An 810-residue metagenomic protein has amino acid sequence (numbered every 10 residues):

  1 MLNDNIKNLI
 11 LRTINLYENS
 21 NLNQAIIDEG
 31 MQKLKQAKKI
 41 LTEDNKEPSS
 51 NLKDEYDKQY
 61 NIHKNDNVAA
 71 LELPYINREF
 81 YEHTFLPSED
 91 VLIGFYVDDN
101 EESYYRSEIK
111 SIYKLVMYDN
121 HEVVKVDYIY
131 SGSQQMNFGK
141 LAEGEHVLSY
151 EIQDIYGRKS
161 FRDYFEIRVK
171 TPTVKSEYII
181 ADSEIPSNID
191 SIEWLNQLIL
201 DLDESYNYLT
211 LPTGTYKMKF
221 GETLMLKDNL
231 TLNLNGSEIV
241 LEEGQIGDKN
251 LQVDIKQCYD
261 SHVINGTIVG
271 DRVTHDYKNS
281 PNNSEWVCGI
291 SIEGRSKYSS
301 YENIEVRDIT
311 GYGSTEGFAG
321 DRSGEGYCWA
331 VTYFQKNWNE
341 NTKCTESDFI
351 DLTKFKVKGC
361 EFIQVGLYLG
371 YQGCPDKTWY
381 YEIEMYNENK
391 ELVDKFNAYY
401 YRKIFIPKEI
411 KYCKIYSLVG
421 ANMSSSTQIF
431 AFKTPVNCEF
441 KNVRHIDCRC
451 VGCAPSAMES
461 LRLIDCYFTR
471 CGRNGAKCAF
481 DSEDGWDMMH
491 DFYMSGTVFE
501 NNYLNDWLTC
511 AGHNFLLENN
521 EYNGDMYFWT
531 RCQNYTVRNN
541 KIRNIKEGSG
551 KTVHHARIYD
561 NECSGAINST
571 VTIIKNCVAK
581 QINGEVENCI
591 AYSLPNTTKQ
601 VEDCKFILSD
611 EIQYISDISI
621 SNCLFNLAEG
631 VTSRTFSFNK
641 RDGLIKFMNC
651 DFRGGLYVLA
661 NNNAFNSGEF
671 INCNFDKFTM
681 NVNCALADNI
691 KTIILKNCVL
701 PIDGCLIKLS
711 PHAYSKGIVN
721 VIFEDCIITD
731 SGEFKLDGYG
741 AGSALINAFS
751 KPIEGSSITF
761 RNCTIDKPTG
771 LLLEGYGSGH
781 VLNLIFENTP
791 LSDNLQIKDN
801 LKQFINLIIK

Functional and structural regions predicted by a protein language model:
K58-L92, Y96-N100: Short, compositionally biased P/S/T/A/G/V-rich stretches that sit at domain boundaries
F138-E145, P407-E409: Surface-exposed, short loops/turns at beta-strand junctions within beta-sandwich domains
K170-L195: Right-handed parallel beta-helix/beta-solenoid
I192, N196, S205-L251, I268 (+1 more regions): N-terminal extracellular ligand-recognition/capping segment immediately after the signal peptide
L195, F220-T223, G244-D254, D276-E293 (+18 more regions): Extracellular beta-strand/beta-solenoid scaffold signature
E204, K227-L230, L234, I255-C258 (+45 more regions): Parallel beta-helix/beta-solenoid
T315-T434: Extracellular and organelle-lumenal recognition/adhesion modules and their flexible linkers in secreted
